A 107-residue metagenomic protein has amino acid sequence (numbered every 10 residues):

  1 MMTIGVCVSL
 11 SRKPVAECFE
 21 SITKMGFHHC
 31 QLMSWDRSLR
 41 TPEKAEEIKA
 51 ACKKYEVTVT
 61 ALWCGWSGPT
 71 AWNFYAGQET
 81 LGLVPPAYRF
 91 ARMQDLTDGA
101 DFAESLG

Functional and structural regions predicted by a protein language model:
M1-S105: N-terminal pre-domain/capping segments
